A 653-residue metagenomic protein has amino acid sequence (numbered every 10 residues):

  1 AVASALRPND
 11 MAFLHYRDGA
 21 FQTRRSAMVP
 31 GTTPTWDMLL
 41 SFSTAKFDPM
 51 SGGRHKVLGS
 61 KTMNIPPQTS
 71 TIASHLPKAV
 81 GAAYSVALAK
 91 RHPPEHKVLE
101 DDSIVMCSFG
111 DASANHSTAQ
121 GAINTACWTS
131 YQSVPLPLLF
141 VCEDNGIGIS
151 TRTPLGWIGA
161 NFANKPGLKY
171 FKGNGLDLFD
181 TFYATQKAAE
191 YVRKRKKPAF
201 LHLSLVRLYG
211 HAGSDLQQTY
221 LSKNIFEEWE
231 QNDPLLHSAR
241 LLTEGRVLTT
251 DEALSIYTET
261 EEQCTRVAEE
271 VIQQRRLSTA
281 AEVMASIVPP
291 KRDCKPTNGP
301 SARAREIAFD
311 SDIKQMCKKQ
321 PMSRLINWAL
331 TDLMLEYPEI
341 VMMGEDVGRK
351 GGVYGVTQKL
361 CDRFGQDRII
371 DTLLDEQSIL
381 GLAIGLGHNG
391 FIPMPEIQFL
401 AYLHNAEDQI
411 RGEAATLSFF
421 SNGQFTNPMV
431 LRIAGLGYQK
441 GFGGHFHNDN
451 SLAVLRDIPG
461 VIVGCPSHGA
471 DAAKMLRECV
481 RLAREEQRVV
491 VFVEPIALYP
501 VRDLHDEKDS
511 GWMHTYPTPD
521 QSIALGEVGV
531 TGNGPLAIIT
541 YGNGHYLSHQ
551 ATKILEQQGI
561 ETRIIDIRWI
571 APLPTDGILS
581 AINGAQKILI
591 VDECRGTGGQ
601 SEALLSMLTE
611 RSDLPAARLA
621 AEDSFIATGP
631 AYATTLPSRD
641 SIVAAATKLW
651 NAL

Functional and structural regions predicted by a protein language model:
A1-L138, G148-G167, H445, V454: Cofactor-binding active-site loop characterized by glycine-rich and histidine/acidic residues
R54-T69, D101-S108, P166-Y170, E339-V341 (+6 more regions): Glycine/charged-rich beta-loop-alpha catalytic/anionic-binding loops adjacent to active sites
N64-L139, G175-Y191, G348-F425: Thiamine diphosphate
S133-L277, K359, E376, F425-N427 (+3 more regions): Thiamine diphosphate
E262-I307: Terminal amphipathic helices with adjacent charged low-complexity linkers/tails
V288-N389: Non-catalytic terminal/interface segments that mediate subunit docking, oligomerization, and allosteric communication
K440-L536: Phosphate/diphosphate-binding glycine-rich loops and adjacent basic-rich segments that engage nucleotide
